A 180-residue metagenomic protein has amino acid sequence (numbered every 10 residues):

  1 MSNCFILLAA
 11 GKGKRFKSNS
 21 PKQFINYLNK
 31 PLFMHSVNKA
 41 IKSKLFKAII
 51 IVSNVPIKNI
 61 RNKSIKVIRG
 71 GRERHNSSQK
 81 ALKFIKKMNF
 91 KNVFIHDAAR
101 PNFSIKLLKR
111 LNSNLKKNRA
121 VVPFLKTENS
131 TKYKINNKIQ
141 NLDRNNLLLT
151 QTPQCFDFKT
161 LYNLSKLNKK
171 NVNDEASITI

Functional and structural regions predicted by a protein language model:
S2, F46, N89-F90, K117-N118: A general structural motif
S2-S53: N-terminal glycine-rich phosphate-binding loop and ensuing alpha1 helix
S18-P21, L45, N62-S64, K106-L108 (+1 more regions): Short amphipathic alpha-helical segments
F24, V67, A120-V121: Conserved beta-strand scaffold positions in the cores of enzyme catalytic domains, especially in NTP/NDP-utilizing
L32-N89: Conserved N-terminal catalytic core of the sugar/cofactor nucleotidyltransferase
S43, F103-I180: Conserved core of the sugar-phosphate nucleotidyltransferase
V93-F94: Short aromatic/hydrophobic "clamp" motif used to bind/position activated sugar donors
